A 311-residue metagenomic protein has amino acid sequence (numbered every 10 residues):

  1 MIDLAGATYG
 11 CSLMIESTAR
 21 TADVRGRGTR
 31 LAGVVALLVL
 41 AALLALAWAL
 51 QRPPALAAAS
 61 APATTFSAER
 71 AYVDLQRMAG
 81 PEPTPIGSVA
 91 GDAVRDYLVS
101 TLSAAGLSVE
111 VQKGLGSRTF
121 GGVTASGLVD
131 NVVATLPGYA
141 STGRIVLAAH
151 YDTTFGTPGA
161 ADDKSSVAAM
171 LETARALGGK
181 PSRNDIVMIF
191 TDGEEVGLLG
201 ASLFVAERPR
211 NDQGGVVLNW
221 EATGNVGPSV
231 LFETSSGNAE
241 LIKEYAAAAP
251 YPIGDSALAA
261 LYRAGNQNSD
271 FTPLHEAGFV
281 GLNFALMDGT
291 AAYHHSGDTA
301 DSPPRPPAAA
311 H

Functional and structural regions predicted by a protein language model:
I2-G26: N-terminal Lys/Arg-rich, disordered targeting/topogenic segments
I15, R27, L37-L40, R263: Gly/lys/ser-thr-rich phosphate-binding loops in alpha/beta enzymes that coordinate phosphoanhydride or phosphate groups
R25-G33: N-terminal membrane topogenic signal
G33-A47: Hydrophobic membrane-insertion alpha-helices, especially the h-region of bacterial N-terminal signal peptides
A47-A55: Hydrophobic alpha-helical transmembrane segments in integral membrane proteins
P54-H311: Soluble extramembrane regions of membrane proteins in the secretory/endomembrane system
